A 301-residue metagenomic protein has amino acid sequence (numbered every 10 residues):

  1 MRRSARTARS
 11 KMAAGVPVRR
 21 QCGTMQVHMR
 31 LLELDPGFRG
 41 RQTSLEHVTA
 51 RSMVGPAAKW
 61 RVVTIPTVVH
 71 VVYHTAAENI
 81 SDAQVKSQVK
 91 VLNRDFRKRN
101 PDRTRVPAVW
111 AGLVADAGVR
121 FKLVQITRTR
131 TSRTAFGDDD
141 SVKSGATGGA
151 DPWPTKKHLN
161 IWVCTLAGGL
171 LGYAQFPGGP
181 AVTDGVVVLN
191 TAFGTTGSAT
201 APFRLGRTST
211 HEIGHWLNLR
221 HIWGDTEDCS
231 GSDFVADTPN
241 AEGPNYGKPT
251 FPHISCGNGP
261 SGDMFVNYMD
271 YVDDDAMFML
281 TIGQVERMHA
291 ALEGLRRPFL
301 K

Functional and structural regions predicted by a protein language model:
R2-T155, E293: Propeptide-to-catalytic entry region of secreted or membrane-anchored zinc metalloproteases
Q21-M25, D228-S230, S255-G257: Sequence contexts marking disulfide-bonded cysteines in secreted/extracellular proteins
P66-H70, N160-W162, V187, Y268: Soluble periplasmic/extracytoplasmic beta-strand elements of cell-envelope proteins
V69-Y73, A192, D273: Short, histidine-centered active-site or binding-site loop motifs used for metal coordination, general acid-base
T75-I80, T196-A199, M277-M279: A generic structural signal for short coil/turn motifs at secondary-structure boundaries
S81-Q88, L205-S209, T281-R287, A291: Stable alpha-helical elements in mature extracytoplasmic
K86-G247, P252: Metzincin-family zinc-dependent endopeptidase catalytic domain
D237-K301: Metalloprotease/metallohydrolase-associated module, dominated by Zn2+-dependent proteases
